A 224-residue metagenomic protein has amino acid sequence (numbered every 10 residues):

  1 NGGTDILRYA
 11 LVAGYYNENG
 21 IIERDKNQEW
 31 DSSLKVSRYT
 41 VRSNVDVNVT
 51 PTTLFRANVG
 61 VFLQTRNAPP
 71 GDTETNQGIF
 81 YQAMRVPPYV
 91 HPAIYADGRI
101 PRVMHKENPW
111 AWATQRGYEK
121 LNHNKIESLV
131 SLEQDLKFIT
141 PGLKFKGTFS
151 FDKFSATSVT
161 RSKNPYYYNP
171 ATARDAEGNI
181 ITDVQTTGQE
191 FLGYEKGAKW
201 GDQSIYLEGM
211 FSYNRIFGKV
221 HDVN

Functional and structural regions predicted by a protein language model:
N1-G14, E18-I21, S32-E107, G117-K125 (+3 more regions): Flexible loop and strand-edge segments within Gram-negative outer membrane beta-barrel domains
L11, A57, V130, F145-F149: Membrane-embedded beta-strand positions of outer-membrane beta-barrel proteins
N17-R38, A68-T75, H123-K125, F138-N224: Small-side-chain secondary-structure face that scaffolds active or pore-lining regions
E107-A113, T187-L192: Short glycine/proline-rich turn/loop motifs
T114-Y118, G193-K196: A ubiquitous short alpha-helical element
